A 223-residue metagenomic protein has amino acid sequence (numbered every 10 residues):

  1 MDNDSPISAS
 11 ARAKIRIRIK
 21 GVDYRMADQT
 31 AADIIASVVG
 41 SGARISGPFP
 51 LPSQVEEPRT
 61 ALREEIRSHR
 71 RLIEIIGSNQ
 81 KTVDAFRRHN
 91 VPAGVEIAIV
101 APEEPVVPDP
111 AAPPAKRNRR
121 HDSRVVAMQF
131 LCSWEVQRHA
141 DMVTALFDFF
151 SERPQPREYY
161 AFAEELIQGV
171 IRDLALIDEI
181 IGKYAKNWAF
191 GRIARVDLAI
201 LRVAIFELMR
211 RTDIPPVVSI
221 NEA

Functional and structural regions predicted by a protein language model:
D2-P105: N-terminal intrinsically disordered, cationic/polar leader segments that include organellar targeting peptides
V106-E222: N-terminal interaction/assembly modules
